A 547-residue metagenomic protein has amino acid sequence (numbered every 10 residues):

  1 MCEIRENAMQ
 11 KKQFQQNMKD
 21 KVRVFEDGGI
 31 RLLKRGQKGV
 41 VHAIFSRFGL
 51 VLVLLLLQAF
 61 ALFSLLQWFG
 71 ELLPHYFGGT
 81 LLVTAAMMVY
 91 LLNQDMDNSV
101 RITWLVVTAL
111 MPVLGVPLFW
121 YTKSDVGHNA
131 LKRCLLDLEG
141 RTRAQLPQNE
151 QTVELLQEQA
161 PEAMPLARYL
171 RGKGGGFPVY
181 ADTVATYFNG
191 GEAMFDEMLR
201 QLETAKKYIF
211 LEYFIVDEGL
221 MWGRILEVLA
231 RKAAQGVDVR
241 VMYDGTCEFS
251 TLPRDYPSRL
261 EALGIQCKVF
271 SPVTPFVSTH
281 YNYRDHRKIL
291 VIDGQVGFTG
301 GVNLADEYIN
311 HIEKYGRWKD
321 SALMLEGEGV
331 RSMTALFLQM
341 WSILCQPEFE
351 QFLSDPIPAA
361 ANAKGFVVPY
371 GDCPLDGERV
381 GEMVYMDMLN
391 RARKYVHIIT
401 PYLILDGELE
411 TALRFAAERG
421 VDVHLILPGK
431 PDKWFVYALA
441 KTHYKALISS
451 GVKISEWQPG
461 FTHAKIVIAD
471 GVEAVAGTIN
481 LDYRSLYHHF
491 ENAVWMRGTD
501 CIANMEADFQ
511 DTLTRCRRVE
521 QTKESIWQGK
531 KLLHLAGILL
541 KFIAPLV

Functional and structural regions predicted by a protein language model:
C2-M383, D387, R391, P431 (+5 more regions): N-terminal localization/anchoring segments of enzymes in phospholipid and broader phosphate metabolism
F214, P401-Y402, V436: Glycine- and other small-residue-rich loops at beta-strand/loop junctions that grip anionic moieties
Y283-D285, P459-T462: Short, small/polar residue-rich loop motifs at catalytic or cofactor-binding pockets
I399-T400, W457, A476-G477: Thr-Gly-centered strand-to-loop micro-motif
Y402-H424, P428, K433: Helical hairpin unit composed of two closely spaced alpha helices linked by a short loop
T411, Y437-K441: Short glycine/threonine-rich loop-to-helix capping motif typified by GTGT followed within a few residues by an Asp-Pro
K465: Catalytic-core elements of nucleic-acid end-processing and repair enzymes
